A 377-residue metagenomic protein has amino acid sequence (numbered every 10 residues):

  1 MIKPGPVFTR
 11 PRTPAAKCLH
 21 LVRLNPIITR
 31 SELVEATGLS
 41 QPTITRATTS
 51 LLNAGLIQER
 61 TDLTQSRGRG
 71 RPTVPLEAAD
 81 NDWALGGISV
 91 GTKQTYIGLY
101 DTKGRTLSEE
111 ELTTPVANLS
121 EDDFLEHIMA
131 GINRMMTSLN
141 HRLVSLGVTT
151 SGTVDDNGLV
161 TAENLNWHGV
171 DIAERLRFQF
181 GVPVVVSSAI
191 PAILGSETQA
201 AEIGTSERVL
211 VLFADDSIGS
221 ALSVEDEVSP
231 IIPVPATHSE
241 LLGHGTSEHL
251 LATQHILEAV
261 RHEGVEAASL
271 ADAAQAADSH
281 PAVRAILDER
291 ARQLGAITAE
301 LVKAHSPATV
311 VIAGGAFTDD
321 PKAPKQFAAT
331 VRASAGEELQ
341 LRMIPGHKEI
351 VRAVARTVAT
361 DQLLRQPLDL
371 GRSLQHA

Functional and structural regions predicted by a protein language model:
M1-R60, R69-L107, L119, D123 (+3 more regions): ATP-binding/phosphotransfer module of carbohydrate and carboxylate kinases, centering on a glycine-rich
P75, L85-S89, L143-G147, V209-F213: Short glycine-aspartate micro-motif
N81, T102-K103, D156, D216 (+1 more regions): Short, ordered coil/turn segments that flank beta-strands lining enzyme active or ligand-binding pockets
T92, T150-G152, D215-I218, P235-A236 (+1 more regions): Glycine-rich beta-alpha junction loops
R105-L112, T153-L159: Acidic/polar active-site rim loop that often engages polyanionic ligands
E109-E111, L119-E121, N164, H168 (+1 more regions): Glycine/GP-enriched mid-protein hinge/lid loop-to-helix segment characteristic of carbohydrate kinases
M136-G169, T309, A313-A316: Short beta-strand-loop/turn "lid" adjacent to the catalytic site in phosphate-handling enzymes
